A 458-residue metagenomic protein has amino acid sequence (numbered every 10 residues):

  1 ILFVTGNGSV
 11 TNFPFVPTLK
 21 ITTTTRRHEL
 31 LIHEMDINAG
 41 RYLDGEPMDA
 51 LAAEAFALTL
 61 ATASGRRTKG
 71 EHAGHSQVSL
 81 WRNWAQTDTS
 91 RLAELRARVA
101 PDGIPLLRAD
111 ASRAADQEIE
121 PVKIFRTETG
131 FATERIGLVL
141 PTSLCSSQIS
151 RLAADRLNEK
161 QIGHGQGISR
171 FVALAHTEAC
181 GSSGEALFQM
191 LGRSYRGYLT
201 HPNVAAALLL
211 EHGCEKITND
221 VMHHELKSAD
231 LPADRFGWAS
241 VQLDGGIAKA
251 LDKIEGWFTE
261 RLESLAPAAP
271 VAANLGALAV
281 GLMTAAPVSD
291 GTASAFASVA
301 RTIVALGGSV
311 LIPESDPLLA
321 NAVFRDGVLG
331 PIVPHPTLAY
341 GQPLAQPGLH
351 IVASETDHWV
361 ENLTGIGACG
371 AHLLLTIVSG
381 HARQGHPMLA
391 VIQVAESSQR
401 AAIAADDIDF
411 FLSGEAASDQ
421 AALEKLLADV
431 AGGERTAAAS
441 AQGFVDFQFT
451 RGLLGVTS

Functional and structural regions predicted by a protein language model:
I1, N7-L373, I377-S458: Metallocofactor- and cofactor-centric catalytic cores in central/energy metabolism, strongly enriched
